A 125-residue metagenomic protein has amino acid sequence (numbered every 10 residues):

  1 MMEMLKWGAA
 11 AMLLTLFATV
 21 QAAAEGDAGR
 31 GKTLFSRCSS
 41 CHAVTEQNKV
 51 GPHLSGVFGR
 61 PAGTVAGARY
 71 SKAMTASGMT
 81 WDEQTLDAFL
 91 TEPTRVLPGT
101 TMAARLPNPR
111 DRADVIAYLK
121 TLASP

Functional and structural regions predicted by a protein language model:
M1-K6: Positively charged n-region of N-terminal signal peptides that target proteins for export
G8-A18: Bacterial N-terminal signal peptides
A18-F35: Electrostatic cytochrome c docking/interface patches
G26, S36, G78-W81, P107-R110: Residue-level signal for the nucleotide or nucleotide-sugar donor/cofactor binding architecture
A28-K32, T45-E83, T101: Gly/Gly-Pro-rich "capping" loops immediately C-terminal to redox-active cysteine motifs in periplasmic/lumenal
G31, F35-V44, V115, L119: The canonical Cys-X-X-Cys-His
A43-E46, V50, R95, D111: Amphipathic alpha-helical protein-protein interaction surfaces
D82-P125: C-terminal capping alpha-helices of c-type cytochrome domains
